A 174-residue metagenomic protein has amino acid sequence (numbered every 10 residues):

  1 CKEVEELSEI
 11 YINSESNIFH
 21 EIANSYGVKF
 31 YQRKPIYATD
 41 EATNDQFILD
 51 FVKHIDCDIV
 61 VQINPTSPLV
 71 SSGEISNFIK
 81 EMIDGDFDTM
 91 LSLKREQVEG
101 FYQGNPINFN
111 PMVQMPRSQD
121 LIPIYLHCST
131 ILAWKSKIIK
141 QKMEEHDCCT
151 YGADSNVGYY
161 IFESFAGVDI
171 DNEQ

Functional and structural regions predicted by a protein language model:
C1-L7: Short, acidic, metal-binding catalytic loop of nucleotide-sugar glycosyltransferases
L7, C57, D86-D88: Short, high-confidence coil segments that cap the C-terminus of an alpha-helix and link into the following beta-strand
I10-S14, S92-L93: Short internal beta-strands
Y11, N17-V61, L69-N77: Short phosphate-binding loop-to-helix
I12-S14, A133, I170: Short beta-strand scaffold positions
P35, N64, K94-R95: Histidine-centered beta-alpha loop that forms part of the nucleotide-sugar donor binding/catalytic region in diverse
Q46-F47, P68-E163: Conserved core of the sugar-phosphate nucleotidyltransferase
Y160-Q174: Hydrophobic helical membrane-anchoring modules
